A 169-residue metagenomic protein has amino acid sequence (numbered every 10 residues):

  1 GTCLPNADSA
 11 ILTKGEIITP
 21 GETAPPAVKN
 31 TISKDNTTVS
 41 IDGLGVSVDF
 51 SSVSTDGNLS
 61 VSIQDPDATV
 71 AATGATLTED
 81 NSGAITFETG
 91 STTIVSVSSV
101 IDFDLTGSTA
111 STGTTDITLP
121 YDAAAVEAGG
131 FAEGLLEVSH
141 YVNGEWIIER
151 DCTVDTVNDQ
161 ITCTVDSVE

Functional and structural regions predicted by a protein language model:
C3-T13: Terminal edge beta-strands and adjacent linker/stalk segments of extracellular immunoglobulin-superfamily beta-sandwich
T13-G45: Boundary/junction segments of secreted and surface-exposed precursor proteins
K34-N36, E79-N143: Proteolytic processing hotspots in large secreted/extracellular or virion-associated proteins and select intracellular
S40-S82: Predominantly extracellular/luminal regions of secreted and cell-surface proteins, especially disulfide-bonded
G144-C152: Surface-exposed loop/edge segments in extracytoplasmic proteins
D159-E169: C-terminal beta-strand-rich structural cap/linker in extracellular carbohydrate-active enzymes
